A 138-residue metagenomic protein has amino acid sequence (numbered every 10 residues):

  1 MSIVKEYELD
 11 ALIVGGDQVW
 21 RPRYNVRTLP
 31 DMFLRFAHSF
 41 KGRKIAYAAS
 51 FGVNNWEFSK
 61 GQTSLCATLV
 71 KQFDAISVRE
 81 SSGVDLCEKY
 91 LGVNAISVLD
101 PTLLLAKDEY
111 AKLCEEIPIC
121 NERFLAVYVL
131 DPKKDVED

Functional and structural regions predicted by a protein language model:
M1-T68: Aromatic- and Gly/Pro-rich donor/ligand-binding loops that form nucleotide- or phosphate-bearing donor binding pockets
E8-A11, D74, R123: Conserved acidic residues
V19, S82-G83: Alpha-helix capping/helix-boundary segments
A46-V53, L86-C87, V136-D138: Catalytic donor nucleotide-activated moiety binding site of glycosyltransferases and closely related
N55-S59, L103-I117: Acidic anion/phosphate-binding donor-loop and adjacent secondary structure in glycosyltransferase catalytic cores
F73-E80: A short beta-strand/loop micro-motif in the catalytic core of glycosyltransferases that engages the nucleotide-sugar
V84-T102: Helix-loop-beta element that forms the nucleotide-linked donor phosphate-binding surface in glycosyltransferases
L113-D138: Conserved catalytic-core segment of nucleotide-activated headgroup transferases in glycan assembly
